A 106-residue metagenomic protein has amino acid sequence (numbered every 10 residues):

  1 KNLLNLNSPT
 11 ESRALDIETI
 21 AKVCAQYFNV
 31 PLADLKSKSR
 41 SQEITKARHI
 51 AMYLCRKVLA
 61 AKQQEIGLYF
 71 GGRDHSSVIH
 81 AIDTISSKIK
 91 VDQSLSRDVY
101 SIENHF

Functional and structural regions predicted by a protein language model:
K1-A21: Conserved C-terminal helix/linker of AAA+ ATPases
L3, V23, Y27, H105: Residues that form generic nucleotide/phosphate-binding pockets
N5-P9, N29, S87-K90: Non-catalytic alpha-helical coupling and interface elements of nucleotide-dependent molecular machines and regulators
L15-A33: Linker/hinge segments immediately adjacent to helix-turn-helix/homeobox DNA-binding domains
A33-F106: Terminal-proximal interaction/regulatory segments of ATP-powered molecular machines
